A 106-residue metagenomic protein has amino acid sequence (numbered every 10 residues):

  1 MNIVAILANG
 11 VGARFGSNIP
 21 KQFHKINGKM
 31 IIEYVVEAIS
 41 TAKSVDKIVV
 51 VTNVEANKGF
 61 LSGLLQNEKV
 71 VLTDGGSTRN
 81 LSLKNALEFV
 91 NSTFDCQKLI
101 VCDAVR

Functional and structural regions predicted by a protein language model:
M1-N2, V45, K69, D95-Q97: Local beta-strand N-terminus motif with an aromatic residue
N2-V54: N-terminal glycine-rich phosphate-binding loop and ensuing alpha1 helix
G10-A13, V54-A56, S77-T78, A104-R106: Short glycine-rich anion-binding loops that position phosphate/pyrophosphate groups of nucleotides and phosphorylated
E33, K58, N80: Loop/helix-junction capping segments adjacent to catalytic residues or to phosphate/diphosphate-binding pockets
I39-S40, L64, V90: Hydrophobic C-terminal alpha-helix "anchor/cap" residues
A56-G63: Acidic helix N-cap motif at the loop->helix transition within catalytic regions of sugar-transfer enzymes
Q66-R79: Conserved donor nucleotide-binding strand/loop of the catalytic core
R79-R106: Conserved beta-loop-beta/alpha segment of the NTase-like Rossmann-fold superfamily that binds/positions NTPs
